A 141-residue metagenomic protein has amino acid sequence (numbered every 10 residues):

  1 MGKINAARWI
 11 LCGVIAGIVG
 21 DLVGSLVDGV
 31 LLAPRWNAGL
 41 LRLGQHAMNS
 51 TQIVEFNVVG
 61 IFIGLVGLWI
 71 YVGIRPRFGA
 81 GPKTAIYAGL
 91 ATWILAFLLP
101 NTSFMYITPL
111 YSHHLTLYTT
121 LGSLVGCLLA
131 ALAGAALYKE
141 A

Functional and structural regions predicted by a protein language model:
M1-A141: Juxtamembrane/disordered regions of integral membrane proteins
